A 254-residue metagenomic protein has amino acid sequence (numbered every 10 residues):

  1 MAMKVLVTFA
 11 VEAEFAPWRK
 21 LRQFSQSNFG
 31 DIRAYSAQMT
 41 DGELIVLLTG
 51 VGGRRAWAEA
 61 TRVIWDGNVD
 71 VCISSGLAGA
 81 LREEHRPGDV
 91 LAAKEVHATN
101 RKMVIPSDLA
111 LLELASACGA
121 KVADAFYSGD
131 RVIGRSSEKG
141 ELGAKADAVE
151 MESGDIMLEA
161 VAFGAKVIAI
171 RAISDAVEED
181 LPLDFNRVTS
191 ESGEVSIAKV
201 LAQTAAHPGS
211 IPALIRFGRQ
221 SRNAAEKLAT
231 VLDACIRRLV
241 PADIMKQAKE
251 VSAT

Functional and structural regions predicted by a protein language model:
A2-R22: Short, conserved "active-site rim" segments that organize catalytic pockets and cofactor/ligand binding
K4, F29-T254: Glycine-rich phosphate- or other oxyanion-binding loops that anchor nucleotides, phosphorylated ligands
A10, F15-A16, S27-F29, R55: Short linear S-[DN]-x-LW-Φ motif typified by the pepsin-like aspartic protease active-site region
Q23-F24, A120: Short, surface-exposed loop motifs enriched in S/T, G, D/E and P with embedded aromatic residues
